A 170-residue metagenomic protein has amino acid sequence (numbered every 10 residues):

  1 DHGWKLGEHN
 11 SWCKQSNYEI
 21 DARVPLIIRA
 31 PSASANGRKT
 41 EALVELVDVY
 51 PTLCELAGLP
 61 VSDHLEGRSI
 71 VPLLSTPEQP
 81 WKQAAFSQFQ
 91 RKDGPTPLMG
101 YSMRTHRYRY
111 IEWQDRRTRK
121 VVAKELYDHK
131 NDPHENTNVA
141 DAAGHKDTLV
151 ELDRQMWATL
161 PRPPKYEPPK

Functional and structural regions predicted by a protein language model:
H2-R38, E45, M99: Histidine-centered active-site microenvironments of extracellular/periplasmic hydrolases and transferases
W4-E8, V47-Y50, E55-H129, D147 (+2 more regions): C-terminal cap/loop subdomain of S1 sulfatases and analogous C-terminal strand-loop tails that border
C13, A33-V44, L56-V61, P95-T96 (+1 more regions): Active-site rim elements
P72, N138-D141, R154, A158: Charged/polar, solvent-exposed surface patches and flexible loops
R104, D153-R154: Carbohydrate-interacting/catalytic domains
D132: Intrinsically disordered, low-complexity polar regions and short flexible loop motifs
T148-L152: Short amphipathic alpha-helical coupling segments at ligand-binding clamshell hinges and other catalytic/signaling
